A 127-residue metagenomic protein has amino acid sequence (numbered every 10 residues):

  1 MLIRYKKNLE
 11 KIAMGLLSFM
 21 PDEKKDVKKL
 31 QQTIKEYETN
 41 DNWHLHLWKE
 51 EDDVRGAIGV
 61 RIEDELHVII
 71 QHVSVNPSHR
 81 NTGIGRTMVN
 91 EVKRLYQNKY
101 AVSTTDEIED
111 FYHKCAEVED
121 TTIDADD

Functional and structural regions predicted by a protein language model:
M1-K29, D126: Short amphipathic alpha-helix that is part of the acyltransferase structural core
Y5, S74-P77: Structured beta->alpha junctions
K29-K35: Short, basic/aromatic recognition patches
K35-L47: A short helix-loop-beta-strand connector motif used in the catalytic cores of GNAT acetyltransferases and, in some
L47, D53-I62, I69, S74: Conserved beta-strand in the GNAT
V75, N81-R94: Conserved acetyl-CoA-binding loop-helix of GNAT-fold acetyltransferases
Y96-D110, E117-T122: Conserved GNAT acetyl-CoA-binding A-motif
